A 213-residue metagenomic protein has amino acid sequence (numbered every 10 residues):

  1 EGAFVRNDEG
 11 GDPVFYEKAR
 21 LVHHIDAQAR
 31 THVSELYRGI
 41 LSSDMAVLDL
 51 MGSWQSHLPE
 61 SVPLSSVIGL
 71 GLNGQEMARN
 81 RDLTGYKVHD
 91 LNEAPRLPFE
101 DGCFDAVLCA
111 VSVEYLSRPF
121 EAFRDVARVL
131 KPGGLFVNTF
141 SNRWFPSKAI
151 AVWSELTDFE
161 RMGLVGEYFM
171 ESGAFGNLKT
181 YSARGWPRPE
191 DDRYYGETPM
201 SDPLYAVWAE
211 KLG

Functional and structural regions predicted by a protein language model:
E1-S43: Class I SAM-dependent methyltransferase Rossmann-like catalytic core, especially the SAM/SAH-binding loop
H32, L156-A183, Y205: Short alpha-helix
H32-L97: Class I SAM-dependent methyltransferase SAM/SAH-binding core
A94-V107: A short acidic, Gly/Pro-enriched loop at the edge of an enzyme's catalytic core that lines a small-molecule cofactor
D105-F120: A short SAM/SAH-binding and catalytic strip from SAM-dependent methyltransferases
F120-L135: A short glycine-rich, Lys/Arg-flanked "PGG" loop and its adjoining helix->strand segment in the class I
L135-E167: Conserved class I S-adenosyl-L-methionine
G173-A174, R188-G213: Core SAM-dependent methyltransferase catalytic element
